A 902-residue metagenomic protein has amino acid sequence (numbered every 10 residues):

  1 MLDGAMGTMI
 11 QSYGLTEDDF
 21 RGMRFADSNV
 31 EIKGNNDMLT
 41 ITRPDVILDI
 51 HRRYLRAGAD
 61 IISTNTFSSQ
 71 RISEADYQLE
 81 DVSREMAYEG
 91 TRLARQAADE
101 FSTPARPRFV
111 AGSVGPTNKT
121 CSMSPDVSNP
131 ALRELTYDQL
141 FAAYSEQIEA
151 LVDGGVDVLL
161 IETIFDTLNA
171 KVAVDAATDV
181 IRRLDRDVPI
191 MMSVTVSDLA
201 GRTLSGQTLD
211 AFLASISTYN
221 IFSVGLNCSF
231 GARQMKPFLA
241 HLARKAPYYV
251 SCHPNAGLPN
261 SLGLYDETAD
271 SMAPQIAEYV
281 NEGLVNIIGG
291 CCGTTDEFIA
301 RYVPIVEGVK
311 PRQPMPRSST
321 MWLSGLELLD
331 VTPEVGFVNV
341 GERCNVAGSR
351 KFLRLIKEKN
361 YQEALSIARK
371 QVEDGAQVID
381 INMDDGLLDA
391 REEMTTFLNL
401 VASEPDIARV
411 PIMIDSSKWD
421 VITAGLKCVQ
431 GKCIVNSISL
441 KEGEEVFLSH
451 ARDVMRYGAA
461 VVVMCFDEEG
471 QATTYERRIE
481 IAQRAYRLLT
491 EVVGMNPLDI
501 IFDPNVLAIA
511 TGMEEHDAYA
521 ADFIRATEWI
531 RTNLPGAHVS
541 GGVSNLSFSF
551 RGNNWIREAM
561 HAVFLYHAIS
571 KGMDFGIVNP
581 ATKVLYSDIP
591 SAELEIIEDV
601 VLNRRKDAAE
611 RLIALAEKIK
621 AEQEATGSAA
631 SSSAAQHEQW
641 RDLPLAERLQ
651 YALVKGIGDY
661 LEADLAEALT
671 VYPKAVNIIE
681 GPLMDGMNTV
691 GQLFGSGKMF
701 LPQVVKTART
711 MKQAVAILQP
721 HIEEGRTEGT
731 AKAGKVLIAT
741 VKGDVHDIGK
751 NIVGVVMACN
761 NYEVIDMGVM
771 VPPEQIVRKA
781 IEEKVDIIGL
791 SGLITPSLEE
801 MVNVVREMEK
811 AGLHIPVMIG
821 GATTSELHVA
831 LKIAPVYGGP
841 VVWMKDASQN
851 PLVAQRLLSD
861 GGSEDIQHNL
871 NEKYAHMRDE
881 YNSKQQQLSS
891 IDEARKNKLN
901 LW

Functional and structural regions predicted by a protein language model:
M1-W902: Domain-level signal for soluble alpha/beta catalytic cores
